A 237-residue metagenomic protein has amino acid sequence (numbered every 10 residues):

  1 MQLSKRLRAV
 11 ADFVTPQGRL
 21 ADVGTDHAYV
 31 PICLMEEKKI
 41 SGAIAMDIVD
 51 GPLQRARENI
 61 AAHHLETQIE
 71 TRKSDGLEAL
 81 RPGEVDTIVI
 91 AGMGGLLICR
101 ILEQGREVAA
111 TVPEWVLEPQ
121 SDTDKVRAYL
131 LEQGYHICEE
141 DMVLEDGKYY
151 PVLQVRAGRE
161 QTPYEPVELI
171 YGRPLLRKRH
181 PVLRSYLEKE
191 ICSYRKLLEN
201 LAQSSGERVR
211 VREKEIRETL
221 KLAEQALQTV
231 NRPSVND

Functional and structural regions predicted by a protein language model:
M1-G18, I32: S-adenosyl-L-methionine
Q17-D26: Conserved class I S-adenosyl-L-methionine
H27-S41: Conserved SAM-binding loop of SAM-dependent methyltransferases across substrates and taxa, primarily the Class I
G42-D47: Conserved SAM-binding motif I beta-strand of class I
D50, Q54-G83: S-adenosyl-L-methionine
E84-G92: Short SAM/SAH-binding signature in class I
Q104-Q154: C-terminal substrate-binding/active-site "lid" region of AdoMet-derived donor-dependent transferases
R159, V167-D237: An accessory alpha-helical subdomain
